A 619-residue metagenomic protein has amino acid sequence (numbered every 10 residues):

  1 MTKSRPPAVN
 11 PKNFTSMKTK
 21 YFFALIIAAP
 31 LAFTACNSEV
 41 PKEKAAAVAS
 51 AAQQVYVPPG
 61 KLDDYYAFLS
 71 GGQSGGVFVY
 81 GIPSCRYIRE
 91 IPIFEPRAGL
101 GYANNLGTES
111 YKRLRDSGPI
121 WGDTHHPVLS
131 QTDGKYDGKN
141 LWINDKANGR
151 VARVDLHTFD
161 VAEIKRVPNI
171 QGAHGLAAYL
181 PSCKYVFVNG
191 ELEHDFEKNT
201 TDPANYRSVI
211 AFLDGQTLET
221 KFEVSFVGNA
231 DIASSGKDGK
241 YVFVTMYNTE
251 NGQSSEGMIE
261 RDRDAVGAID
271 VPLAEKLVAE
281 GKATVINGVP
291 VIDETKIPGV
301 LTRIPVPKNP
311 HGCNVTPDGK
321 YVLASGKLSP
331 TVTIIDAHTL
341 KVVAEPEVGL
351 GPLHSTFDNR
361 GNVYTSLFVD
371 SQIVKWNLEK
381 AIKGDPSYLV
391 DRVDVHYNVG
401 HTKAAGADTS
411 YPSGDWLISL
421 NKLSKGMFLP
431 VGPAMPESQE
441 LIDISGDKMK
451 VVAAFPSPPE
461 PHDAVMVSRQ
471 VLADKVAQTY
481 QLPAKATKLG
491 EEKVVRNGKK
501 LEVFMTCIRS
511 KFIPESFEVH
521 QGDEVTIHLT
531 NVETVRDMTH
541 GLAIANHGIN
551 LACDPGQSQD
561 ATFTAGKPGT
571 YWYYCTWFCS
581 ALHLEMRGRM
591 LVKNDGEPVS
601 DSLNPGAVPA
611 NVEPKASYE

Functional and structural regions predicted by a protein language model:
P11-F23: Bacterial N-terminal signal peptides that target proteins for export
A24-A32: Bacterial N-terminal signal peptides
C36-K493, T562: Predominantly soluble domains enriched in secretory-pathway, periplasmic, or organellar proteins
V79-G81, P514-V535, S558-K567, Y571 (+1 more regions): Beta-strand cores of secreted/periplasmic/IMS beta-sandwich domains, seen most often in copper-related folds
E163-I164, H528-S558, A581-R589: Histidine- and aromatic-enriched segments that form or immediately flank copper-ligand environments
L301-T302, A344, P514-F517, G548-C553 (+1 more regions): Beta-strand-rich interaction surfaces with strong enrichment in secreted/lumenal proteins
L489-E492, C553-E619: Extracellular/periplasmic metallocenter environments
V494-E524: N-terminal edge beta-strand
